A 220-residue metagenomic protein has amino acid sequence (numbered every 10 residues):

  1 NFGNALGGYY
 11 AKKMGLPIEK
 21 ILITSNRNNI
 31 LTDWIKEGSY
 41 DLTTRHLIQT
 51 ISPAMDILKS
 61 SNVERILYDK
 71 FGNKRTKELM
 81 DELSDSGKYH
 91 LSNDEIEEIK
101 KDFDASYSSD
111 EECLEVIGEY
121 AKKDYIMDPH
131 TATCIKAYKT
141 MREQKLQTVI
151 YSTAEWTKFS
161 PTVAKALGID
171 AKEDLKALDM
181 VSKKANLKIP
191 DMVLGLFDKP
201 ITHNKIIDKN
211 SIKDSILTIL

Functional and structural regions predicted by a protein language model:
N1-L220: PLP-dependent amino-acid enzyme catalytic core
